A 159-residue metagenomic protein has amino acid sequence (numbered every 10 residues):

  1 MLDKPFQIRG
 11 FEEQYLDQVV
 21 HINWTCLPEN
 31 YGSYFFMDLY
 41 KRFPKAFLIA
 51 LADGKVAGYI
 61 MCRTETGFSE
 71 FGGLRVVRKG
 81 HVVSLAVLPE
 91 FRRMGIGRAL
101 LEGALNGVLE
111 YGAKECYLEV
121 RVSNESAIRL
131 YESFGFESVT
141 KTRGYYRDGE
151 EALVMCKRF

Functional and structural regions predicted by a protein language model:
L2, F6, G10-R92, L101-Y111 (+1 more regions): Acetyl-CoA-dependent GNAT
F36, Y59, F91, L130 (+2 more regions): Conserved hydrophobic/aromatic "anchor" residues that stabilize well-ordered secondary structure elements
C62, S138-V139: Short beta-strand "wing" residues that participate in macromolecule-binding interfaces
G95-G97: Conserved G/P- and acidic residue-centered "switch" motifs that form tight phosphate/ATP-binding loops in soluble
L100, N124-A127: Conserved short alpha-helix immediately C-terminal to the canonical SAM/SAH-binding motif I of Rossmann-like
E102, E132-S133: Alpha-helical segments that scaffold the active site and NAD(P)H-binding pocket of short-chain dehydrogenase/reductase
K114-Y117, R121-E125, F134, T140 (+1 more regions): C-terminal "cap" of GNAT-fold acetyltransferases
